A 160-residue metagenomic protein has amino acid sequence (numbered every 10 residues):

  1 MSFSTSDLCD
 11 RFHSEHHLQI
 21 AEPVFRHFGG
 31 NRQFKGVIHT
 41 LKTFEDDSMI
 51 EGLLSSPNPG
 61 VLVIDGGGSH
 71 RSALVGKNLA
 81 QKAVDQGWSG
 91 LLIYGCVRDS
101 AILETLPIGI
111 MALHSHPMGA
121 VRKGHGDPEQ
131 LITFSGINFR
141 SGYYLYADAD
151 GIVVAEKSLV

Functional and structural regions predicted by a protein language model:
M1-S141, S158-V160: Feature captures the catalytic cores and cofactor-binding loops of soluble hydro-lyases/lyases that act on carboxylate
L79, D150-G151: A generic "binding-loop/recognition-motif" signal
N138, G151-V153: Short, charged beta-turn/beta-strand-edge "cap" motif at the junction between a beta-strand and an adjacent loop
